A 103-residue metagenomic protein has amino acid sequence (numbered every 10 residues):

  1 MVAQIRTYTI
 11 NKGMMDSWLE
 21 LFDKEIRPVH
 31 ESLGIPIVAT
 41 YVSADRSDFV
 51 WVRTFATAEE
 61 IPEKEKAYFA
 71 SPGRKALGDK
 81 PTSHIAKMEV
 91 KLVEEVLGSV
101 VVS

Functional and structural regions predicted by a protein language model:
V2-R6, W18, V29-H30, F49-R53: Short, structured motif recognition centered on aromatic/hydrophobic residues
A3-Y8, V38, W51-V52, E65-Y68: Aromatic/pi-system hotspot detector in well-structured domains
M14-V38: Short amphipathic alpha-helical segments
D16-W18, T57-F69: Short amphipathic alpha-helices within nucleic acid-binding modules
L19-D23, P62, K75: Generic alpha-helical structural signal
L21-K24, A67-A70, K80-S83: Residues within well-ordered alpha-helical secondary structure of globular protein domains
L33-V50, A56, G73-S103: Glycine-rich beta-strand-turn "strand-cap" elements at beta-sheet edges
